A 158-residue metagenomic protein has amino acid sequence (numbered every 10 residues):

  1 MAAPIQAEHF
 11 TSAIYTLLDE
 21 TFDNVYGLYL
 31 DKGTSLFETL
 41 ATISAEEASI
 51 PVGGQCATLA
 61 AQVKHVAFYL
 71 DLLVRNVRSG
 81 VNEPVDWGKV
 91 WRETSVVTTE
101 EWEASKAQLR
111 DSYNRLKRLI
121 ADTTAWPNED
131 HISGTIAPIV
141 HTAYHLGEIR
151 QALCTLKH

Functional and structural regions predicted by a protein language model:
M1-L30, F37-L40, A45-V90, W126-H158: Short, contiguous alpha-helical
F22, Y29, G33, L109 (+1 more regions): Hydrophobic alpha-helical core bundles mediating ligand binding, dimerization, or RNAP-core interactions
R92-W126, D130-T142: Acidic/histidine-rich alpha-helical segments that form the ligand environment of transition-metal centers
